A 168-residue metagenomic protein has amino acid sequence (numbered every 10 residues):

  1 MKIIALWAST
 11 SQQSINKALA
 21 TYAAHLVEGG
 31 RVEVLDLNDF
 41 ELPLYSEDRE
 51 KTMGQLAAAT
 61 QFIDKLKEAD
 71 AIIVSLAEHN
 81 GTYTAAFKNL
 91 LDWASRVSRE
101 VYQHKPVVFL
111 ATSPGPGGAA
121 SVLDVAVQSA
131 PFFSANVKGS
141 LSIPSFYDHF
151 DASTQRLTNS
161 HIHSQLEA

Functional and structural regions predicted by a protein language model:
M1-D92, R96, S153-A168: N-terminal beta1-alpha1-beta2 submodule of the flavodoxin-like/Rossmannoid cofactor-binding fold
I4, A77, E100, A111-P114: Short glycine- and Lys/Arg-enriched binding-loop motifs that mark or flank ligand-binding interfaces
A8-Q12, R99, G115, A135: Amphipathic alpha-helical interaction elements
T10, D39-E41, P114, P144-Y147: Residue-level detector of flexible, active-site-proximal loop/helix-junction positions within diverse enzyme catalytic
F40, F62, F87, F109 (+3 more regions): Phenylalanine-focused residue identity feature
N89-R99, V127-F132: A glycine- and small-aliphatic-rich helix-loop capping segment at beta-alpha/alpha-beta transitions that lines
Q103-S145: Short, glycine-/small-residue-rich phosphate/pyrophosphate-handling segment
A130-A168: A charged, well-structured terminal subsegment
